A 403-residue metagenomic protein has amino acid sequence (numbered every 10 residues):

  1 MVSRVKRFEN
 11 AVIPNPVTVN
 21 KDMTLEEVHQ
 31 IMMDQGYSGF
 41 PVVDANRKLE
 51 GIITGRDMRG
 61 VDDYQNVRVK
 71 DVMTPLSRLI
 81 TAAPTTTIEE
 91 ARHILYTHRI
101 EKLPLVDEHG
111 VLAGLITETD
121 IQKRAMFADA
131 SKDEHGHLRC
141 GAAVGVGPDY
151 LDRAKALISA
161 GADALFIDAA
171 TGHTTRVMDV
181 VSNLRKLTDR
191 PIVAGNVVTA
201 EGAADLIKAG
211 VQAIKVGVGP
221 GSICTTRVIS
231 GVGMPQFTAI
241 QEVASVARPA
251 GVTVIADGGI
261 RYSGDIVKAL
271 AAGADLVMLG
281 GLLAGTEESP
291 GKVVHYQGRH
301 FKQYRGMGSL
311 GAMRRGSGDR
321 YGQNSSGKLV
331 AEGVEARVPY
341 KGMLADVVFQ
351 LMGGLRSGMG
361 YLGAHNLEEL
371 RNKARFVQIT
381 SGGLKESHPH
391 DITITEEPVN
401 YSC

Functional and structural regions predicted by a protein language model:
M1-I31, V42-D44, L49-I52, D63-T97 (+3 more regions): Bateman/CBS regulatory modules and CBS-like beta-alpha motifs in cytosolic regions of diverse proteins
M1-V2, N66, V111-S131, D149-D152 (+4 more regions): Active-site-adjacent beta->alpha loops and helix N-cap segments on the catalytic face of soluble alpha/beta enzymes
S3-K6, N15, A83, A143 (+4 more regions): Alpha/beta catalytic cores of nucleotide-metabolism and tRNA/nucleoside-modifying enzymes
V17, I80, L138-V144, L165-I167 (+4 more regions): Hydrophobic faces of well-ordered beta-strands that scaffold small-molecule active sites in alpha/beta enzyme cores
V19-D22, A82-T86, A143-P148, V193-G202 (+1 more regions): Glycine-rich beta-to-alpha transition loops that act as phosphate-gripper elements at the mouths of alpha/beta enzyme
D34-Y37, H98-I100: Short, small/polar residue-rich loop motifs at catalytic or cofactor-binding pockets
A45-R47, T54-M58, S77, E108-G110 (+10 more regions): Short, ordered loop/turn segments at secondary-structure junctions
D152-A160, V198-V216, A256, I260-D275: Catalytic cores of alpha/beta
